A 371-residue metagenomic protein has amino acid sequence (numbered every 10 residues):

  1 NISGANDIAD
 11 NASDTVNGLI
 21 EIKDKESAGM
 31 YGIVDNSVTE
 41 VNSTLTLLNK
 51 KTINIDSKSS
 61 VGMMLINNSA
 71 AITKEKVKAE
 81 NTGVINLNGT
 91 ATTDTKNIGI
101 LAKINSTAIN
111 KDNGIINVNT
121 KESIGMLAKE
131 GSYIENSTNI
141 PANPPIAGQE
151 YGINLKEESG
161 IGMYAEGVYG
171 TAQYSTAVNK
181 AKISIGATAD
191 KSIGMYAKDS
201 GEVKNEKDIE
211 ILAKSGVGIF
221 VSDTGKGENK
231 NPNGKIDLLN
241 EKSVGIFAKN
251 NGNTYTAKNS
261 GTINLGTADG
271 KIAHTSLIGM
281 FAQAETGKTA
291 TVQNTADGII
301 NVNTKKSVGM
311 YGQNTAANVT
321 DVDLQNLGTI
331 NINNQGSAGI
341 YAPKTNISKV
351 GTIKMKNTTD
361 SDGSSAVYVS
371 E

Functional and structural regions predicted by a protein language model:
N1-E371: Surface-exposed loop/turn motifs in large extracellular/passenger domains
